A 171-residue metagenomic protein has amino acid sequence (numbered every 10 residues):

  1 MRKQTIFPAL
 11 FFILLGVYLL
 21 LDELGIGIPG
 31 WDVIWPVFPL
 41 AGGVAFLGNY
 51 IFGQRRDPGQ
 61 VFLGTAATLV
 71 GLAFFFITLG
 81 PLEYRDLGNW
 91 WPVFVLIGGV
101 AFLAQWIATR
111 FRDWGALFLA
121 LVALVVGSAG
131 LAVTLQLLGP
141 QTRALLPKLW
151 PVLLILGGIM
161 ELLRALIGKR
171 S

Functional and structural regions predicted by a protein language model:
M1-S171: Alpha-helical transmembrane segments and their membrane-interface anchoring/capping motifs
